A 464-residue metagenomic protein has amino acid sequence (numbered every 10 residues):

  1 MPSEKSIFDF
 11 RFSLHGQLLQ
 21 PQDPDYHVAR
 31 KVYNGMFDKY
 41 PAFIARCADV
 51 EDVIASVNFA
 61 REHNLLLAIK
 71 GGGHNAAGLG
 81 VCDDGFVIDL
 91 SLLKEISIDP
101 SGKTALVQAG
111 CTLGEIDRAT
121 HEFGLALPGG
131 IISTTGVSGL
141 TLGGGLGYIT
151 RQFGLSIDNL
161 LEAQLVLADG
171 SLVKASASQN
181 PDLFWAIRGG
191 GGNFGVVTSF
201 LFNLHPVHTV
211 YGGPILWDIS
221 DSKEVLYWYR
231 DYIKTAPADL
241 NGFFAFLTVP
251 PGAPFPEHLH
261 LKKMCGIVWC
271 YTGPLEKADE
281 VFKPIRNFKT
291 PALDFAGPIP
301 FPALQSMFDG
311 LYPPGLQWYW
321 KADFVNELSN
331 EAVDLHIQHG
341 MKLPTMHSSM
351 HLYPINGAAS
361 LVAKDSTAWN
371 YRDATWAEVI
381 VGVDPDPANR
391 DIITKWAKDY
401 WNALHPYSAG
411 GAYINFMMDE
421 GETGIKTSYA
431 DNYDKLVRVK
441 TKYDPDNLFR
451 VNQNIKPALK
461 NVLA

Functional and structural regions predicted by a protein language model:
M1-A464: Soluble FAD-dependent oxygen oxidases
